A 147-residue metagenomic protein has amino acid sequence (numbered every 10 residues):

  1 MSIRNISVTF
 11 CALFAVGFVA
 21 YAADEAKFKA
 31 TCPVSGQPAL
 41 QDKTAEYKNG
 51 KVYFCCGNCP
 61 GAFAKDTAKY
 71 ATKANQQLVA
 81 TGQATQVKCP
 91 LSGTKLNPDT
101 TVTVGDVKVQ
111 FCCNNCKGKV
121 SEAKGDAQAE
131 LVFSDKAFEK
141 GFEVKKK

Functional and structural regions predicted by a protein language model:
M1-R4: N-terminal secretory signal peptides that target proteins for export/translocation
I6-S7, K147: Residue-level detector of intrinsically disordered/flexible regions characterized by low predicted structural confidence
V8-G17: Bacterial N-terminal signal peptides
A20-K147: Intrinsically disordered, low-complexity terminal tails/loops enriched in metal-binding residues
